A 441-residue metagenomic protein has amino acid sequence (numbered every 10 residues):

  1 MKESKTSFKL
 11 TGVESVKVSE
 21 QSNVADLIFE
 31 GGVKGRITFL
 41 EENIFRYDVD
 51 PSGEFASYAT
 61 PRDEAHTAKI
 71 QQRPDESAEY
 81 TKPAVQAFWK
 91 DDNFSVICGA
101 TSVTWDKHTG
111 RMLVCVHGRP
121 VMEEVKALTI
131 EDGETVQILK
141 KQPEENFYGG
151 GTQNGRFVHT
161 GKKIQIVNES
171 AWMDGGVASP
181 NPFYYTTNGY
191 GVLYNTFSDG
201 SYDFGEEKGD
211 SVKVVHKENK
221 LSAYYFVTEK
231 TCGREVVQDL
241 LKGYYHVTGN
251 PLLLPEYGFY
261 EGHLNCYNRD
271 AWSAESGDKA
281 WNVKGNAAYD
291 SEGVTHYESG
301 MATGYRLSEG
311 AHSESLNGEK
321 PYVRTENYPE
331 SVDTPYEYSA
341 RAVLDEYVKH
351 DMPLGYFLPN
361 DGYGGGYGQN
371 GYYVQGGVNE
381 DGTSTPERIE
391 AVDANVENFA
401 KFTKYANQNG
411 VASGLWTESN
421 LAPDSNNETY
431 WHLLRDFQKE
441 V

Functional and structural regions predicted by a protein language model:
M1-Y267, A271-H312, K320-D345, F357-P359: N-terminal accessory segment at the very beginning of proteins
P61-R73, H117, T135, P353-V441: Aromatic- and carboxylate-enriched substrate-binding clefts and catalytic-loop regions of carbohydrate-active enzymes
Y347-D351: Acidic (Asp/Glu)-rich catalytic clusters
